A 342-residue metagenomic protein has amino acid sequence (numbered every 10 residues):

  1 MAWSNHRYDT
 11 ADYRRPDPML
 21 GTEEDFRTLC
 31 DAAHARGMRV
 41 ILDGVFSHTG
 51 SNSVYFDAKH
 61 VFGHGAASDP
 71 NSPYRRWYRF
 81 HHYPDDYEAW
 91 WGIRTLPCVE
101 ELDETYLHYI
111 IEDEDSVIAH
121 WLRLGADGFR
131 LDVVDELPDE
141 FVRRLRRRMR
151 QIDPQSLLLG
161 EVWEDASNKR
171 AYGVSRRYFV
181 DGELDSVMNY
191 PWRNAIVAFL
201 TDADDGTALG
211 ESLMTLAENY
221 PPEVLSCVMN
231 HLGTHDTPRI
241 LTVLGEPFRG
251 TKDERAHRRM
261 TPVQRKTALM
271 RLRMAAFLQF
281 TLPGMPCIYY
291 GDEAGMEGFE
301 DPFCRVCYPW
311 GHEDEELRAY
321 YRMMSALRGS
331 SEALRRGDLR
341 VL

Functional and structural regions predicted by a protein language model:
M1, D43, E161, G284-E293: Active-site beta-strand/loop signature of hydrolases that rely on acidic residues for catalysis
M1-L124, L145, Q151: Substrate-binding/active-site clefts of carbohydrate-active enzymes
R7-E23, I93-I111, A126-E136, A195-T207 (+2 more regions): The substrate-binding groove and active-site-proximal loops of carbohydrate-active enzymes, especially glycoside
Y13, A33, D43, W121 (+6 more regions): Conserved, mostly hydrophobic/aromatic
R27, A32, L269, T281-I288 (+1 more regions): Carbohydrate-interacting/catalytic domains
T28-V40, H120-D127, E218-V224, L278-M285 (+1 more regions): A structural motif corresponding to the C-terminal end of an alpha-helix and its immediate exit/capping segment
H34, H48, D57, F62-G63 (+4 more regions): Active-site-proximal helices and loops of the catalytic beta/alpha 8
Y190-V197, V224-R265: Active-site clefts of carbohydrate-active enzymes
